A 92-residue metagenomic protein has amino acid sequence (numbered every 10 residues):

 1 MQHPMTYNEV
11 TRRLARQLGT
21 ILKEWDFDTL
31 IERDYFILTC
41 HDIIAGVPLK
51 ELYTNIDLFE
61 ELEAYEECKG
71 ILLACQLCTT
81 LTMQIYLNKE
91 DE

Functional and structural regions predicted by a protein language model:
M1-I43: Short, charge-rich, low-complexity alpha-helical interaction segments
E66-D91: Short, charge-rich amphipathic alpha-helical segments embedded in non-transmembrane helical bundles/solenoids
